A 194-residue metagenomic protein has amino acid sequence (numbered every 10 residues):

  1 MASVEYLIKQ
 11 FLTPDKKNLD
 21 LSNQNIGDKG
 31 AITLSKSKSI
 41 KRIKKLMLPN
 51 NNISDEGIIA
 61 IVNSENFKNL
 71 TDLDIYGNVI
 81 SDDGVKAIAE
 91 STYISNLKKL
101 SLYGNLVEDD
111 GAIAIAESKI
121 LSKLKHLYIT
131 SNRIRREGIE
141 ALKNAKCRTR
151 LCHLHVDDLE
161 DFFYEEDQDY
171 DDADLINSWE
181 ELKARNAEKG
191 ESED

Functional and structural regions predicted by a protein language model:
M1-L46: N-terminal segments that cap or nucleate solenoid repeat domains
A2-V4, Q24-I32, N52-I59, V79-K86 (+3 more regions): Short, solvent-exposed loop/turn at the beta-strand->alpha-helix junction within individual leucine-rich repeat
Y6, K16, K125-H126, R133-D194: C-terminal capping region of solenoid repeat domains
P14, K38-K41, E65-K68, T92-S95 (+2 more regions): Inter-repeat linker/turn residues at the boundaries of leucine-rich repeats
K17-L21, K44-L48, L70-I75, L97-L102 (+2 more regions): Conserved hydrophobic beta-strand positions in leucine-rich repeat
P49, E56-N66, D72-I94, S101: Alpha-helical adaptor scaffolds
